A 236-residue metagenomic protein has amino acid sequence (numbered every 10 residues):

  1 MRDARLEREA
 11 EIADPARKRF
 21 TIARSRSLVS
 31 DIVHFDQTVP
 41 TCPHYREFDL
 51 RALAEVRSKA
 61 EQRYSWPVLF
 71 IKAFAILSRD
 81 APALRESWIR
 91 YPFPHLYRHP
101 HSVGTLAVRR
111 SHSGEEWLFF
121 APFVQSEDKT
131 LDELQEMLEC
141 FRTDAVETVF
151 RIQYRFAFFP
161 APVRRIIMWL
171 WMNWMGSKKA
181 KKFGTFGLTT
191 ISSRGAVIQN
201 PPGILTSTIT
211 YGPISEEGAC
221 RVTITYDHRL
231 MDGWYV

Functional and structural regions predicted by a protein language model:
M1-V236: C-terminal catalytic/motor cores of large multi-domain enzyme assemblies
